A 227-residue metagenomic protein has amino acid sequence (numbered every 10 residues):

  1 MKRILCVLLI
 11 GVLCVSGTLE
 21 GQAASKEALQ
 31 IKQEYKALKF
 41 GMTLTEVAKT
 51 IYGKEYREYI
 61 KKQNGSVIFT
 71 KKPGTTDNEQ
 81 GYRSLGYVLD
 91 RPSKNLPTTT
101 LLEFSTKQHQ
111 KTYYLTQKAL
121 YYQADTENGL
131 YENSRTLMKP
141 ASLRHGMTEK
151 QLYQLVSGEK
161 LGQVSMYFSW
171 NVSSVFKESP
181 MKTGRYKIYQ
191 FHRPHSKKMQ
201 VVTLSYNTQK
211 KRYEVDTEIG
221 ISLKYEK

Functional and structural regions predicted by a protein language model:
M1-I4: Positively charged n-region of N-terminal signal peptides that target proteins for export
V7-S16: Bacterial N-terminal signal peptides
V15-Q33: Sec-dependent signal peptide cleavage junction
E27, E46-A124, E149-K227: A cross-family detector of function-defining hotspots
I31-L38, D90, R135-L143: Second-shell loop/turn segments in exported
K32-Y52: N-terminal targeting signals for Sec/Tat export/insertion, comprising classic cleavable signal peptides
G41, L137-K150, L155: Secreted/surface-exposed cysteine- and glycine-rich disulfide frameworks
Y122-T136: Extended amphipathic alpha-helical interaction segments
